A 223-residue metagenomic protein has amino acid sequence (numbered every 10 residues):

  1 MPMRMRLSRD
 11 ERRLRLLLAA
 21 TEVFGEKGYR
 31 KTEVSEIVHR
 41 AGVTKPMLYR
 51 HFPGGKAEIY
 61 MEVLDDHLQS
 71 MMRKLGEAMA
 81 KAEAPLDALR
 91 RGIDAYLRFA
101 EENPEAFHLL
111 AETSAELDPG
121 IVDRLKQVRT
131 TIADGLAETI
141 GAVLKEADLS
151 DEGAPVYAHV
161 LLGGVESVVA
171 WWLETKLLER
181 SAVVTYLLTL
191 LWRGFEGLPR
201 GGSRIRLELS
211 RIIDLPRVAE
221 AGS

Functional and structural regions predicted by a protein language model:
M1-E11, P199-S223: N-terminal intrinsically disordered/low-complexity leader segments
R12-A20, I37, I59, V63-M71 (+2 more regions): Generic hydrophobic, amphipathic alpha-helix propensity
R13-L14, V34, A57, M61 (+7 more regions): Short, structured helix-loop boundary elements
R15, V23-E58, E62: Helix-turn-helix
E26-R30, A82, N103, A147: Short coil/turn segments at alpha/beta junctions that flank glycine-rich nucleotide-binding fingerprints
E62, G76-E105, L161, V184: Hydrophobic alpha-helical connector segments
M72, P119-K145, P155-G163, A182-T185 (+1 more regions): Amphipathic alpha-helical packing segments from all-alpha helical-bundle domains
D87-A88, E101-D123, A137-G141, S167-E174 (+1 more regions): Amphipathic alpha-helical segments used for helix-helix packing
